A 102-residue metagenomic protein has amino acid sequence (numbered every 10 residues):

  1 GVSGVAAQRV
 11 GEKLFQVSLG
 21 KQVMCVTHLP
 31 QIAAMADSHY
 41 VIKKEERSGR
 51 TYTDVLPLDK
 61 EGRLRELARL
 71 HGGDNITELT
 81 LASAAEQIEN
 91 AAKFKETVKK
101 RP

Functional and structural regions predicted by a protein language model:
G1-V2: ABC ATPase nucleotide-binding domain "signature" loop
V5-P102: C-terminal lobe/lid and adjacent interdomain/linker elements of RecA-like ASCE P-loop ATPase modules
